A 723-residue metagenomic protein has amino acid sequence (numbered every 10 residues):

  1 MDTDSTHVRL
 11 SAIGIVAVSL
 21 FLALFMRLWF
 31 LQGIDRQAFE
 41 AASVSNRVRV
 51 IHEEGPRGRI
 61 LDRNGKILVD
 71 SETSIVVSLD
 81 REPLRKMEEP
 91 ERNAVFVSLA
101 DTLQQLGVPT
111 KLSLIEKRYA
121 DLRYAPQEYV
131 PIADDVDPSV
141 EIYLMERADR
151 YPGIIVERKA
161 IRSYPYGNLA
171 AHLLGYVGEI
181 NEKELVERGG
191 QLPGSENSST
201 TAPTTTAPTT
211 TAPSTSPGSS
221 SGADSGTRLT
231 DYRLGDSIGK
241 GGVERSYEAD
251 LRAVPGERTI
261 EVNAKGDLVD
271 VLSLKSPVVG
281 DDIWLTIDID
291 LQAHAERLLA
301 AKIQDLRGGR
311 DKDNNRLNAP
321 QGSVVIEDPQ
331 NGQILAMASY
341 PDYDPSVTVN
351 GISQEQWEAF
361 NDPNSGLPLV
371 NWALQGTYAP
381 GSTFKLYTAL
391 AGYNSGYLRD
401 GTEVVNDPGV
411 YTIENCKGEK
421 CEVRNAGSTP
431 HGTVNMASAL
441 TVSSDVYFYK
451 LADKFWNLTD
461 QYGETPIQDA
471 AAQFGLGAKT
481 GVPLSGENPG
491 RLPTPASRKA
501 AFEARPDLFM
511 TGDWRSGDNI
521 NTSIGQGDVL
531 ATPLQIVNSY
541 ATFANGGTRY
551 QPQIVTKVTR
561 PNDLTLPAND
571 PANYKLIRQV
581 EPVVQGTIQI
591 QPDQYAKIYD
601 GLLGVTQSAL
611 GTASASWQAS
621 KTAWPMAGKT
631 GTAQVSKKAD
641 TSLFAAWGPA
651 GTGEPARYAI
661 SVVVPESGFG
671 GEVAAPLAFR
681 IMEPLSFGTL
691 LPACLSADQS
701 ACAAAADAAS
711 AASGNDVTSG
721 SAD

Functional and structural regions predicted by a protein language model:
M1-P277, A301-G308, K312-S323, P329 (+6 more regions): Membrane-proximal periplasmic segments of bacterial cell-envelope enzymes, especially penicillin-binding proteins
R63, S98-P109, D135, R147-I154 (+18 more regions): Structured segments of extracytoplasmic/periplasmic soluble domains in secreted or envelope-associated proteins
V69, V262-L274, I287, G322-V325 (+4 more regions): Beta-lactam-recognizing serine transpeptidase/beta-lactamase-like catalytic domain environment
I75, N93-V97, D101, V130 (+23 more regions): Solvent-exposed, polar/charged alpha-helical surfaces in well-ordered, non-transmembrane soluble domains, broadly
E89-P90, S237, T286, G668-E672: Ordered, soluble secondary-structure elements with a strong preference for glycine-centered loop motifs and nearby
L144, V279-I303, D698-S700, D707-D723: N-terminal leader/targeting segments and the immediately adjacent pre-domain N-terminus
A568-I577, E581-V583, L677-D723: Short, gly/Ser/Thr-rich active-site loops of penicillin-recognizing serine hydrolases
